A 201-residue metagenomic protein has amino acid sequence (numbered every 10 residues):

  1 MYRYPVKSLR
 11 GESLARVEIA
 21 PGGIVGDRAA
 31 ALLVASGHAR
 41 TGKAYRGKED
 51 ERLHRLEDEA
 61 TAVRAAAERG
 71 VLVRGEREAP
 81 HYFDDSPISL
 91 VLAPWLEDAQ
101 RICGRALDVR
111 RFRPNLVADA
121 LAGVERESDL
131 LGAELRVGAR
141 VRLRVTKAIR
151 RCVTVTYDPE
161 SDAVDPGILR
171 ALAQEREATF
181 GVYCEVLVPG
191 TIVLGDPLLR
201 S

Functional and structural regions predicted by a protein language model:
M1-S201: Metal-cofactor-dependent catalytic cores
